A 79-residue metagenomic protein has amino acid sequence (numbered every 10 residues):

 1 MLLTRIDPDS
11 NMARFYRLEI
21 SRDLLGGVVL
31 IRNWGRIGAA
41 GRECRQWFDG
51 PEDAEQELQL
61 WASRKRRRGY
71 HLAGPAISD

Functional and structural regions predicted by a protein language model:
M1-V29: Short N-terminal "domain-start" leader segments that mark the transition from disordered tails or signal peptides into
R5-D9, W34-G35, K65-R68: A broad, low-specificity signal for short, low-complexity segments enriched in glycine/proline and polar/charged
S10-N11, V29, R42-E43, Q56 (+1 more regions): Alpha-helical structural elements
F15-Y16, W34, F48, Y70: Aromatic side chains
L18-C44, Q59, I77: Short aromatic-glycine-(Arg/Gly/Cys) micro-motifs in beta-strand/loop hairpins
A40, D49-R67: A short, charged, amphipathic alpha-helix used as a generic interaction element across diverse proteins
R45-D49, A73-P75: Short, charged/polar low-complexity linear motifs in solvent-exposed/disordered segments
R64-D79: Short, mixed-charge low-complexity intrinsically disordered segments
